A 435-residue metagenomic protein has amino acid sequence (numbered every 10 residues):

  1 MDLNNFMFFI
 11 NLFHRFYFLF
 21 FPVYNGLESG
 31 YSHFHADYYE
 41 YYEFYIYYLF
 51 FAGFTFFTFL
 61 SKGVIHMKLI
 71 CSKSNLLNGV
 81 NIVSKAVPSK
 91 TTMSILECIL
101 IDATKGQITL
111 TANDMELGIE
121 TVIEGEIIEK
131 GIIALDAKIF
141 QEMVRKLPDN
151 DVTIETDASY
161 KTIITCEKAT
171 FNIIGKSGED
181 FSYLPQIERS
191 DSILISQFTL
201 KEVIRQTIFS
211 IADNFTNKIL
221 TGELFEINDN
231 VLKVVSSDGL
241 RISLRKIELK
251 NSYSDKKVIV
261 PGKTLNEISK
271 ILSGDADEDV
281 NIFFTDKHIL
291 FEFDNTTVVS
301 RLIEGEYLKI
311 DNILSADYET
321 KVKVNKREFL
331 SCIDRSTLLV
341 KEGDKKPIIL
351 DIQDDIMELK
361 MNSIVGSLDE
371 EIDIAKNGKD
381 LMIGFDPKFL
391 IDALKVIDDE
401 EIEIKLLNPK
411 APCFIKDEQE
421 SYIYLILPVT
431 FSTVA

Functional and structural regions predicted by a protein language model:
F9-L12: Hydrophobic, low-acid, alpha-helix-prone terminal segments
F20, Y24, Y38-A435: Structural preference for solvent-exposed beta-strand-turn elements and adjacent flexible terminal/loop segments within
